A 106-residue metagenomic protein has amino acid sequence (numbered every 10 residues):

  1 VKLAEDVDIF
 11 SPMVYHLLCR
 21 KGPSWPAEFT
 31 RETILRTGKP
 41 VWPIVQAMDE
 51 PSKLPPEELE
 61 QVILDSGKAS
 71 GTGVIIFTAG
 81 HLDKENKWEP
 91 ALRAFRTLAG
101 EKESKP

Functional and structural regions predicted by a protein language model:
V1-L3: Distinct, well-ordered alpha-helical segments
D6-P23, T37-P106: Substrate-binding cleft of secreted/luminal carbohydrate-active enzymes
K21-E32: Active-site-adjacent beta->alpha loops and helix N-cap segments on the catalytic face of soluble alpha/beta enzymes
